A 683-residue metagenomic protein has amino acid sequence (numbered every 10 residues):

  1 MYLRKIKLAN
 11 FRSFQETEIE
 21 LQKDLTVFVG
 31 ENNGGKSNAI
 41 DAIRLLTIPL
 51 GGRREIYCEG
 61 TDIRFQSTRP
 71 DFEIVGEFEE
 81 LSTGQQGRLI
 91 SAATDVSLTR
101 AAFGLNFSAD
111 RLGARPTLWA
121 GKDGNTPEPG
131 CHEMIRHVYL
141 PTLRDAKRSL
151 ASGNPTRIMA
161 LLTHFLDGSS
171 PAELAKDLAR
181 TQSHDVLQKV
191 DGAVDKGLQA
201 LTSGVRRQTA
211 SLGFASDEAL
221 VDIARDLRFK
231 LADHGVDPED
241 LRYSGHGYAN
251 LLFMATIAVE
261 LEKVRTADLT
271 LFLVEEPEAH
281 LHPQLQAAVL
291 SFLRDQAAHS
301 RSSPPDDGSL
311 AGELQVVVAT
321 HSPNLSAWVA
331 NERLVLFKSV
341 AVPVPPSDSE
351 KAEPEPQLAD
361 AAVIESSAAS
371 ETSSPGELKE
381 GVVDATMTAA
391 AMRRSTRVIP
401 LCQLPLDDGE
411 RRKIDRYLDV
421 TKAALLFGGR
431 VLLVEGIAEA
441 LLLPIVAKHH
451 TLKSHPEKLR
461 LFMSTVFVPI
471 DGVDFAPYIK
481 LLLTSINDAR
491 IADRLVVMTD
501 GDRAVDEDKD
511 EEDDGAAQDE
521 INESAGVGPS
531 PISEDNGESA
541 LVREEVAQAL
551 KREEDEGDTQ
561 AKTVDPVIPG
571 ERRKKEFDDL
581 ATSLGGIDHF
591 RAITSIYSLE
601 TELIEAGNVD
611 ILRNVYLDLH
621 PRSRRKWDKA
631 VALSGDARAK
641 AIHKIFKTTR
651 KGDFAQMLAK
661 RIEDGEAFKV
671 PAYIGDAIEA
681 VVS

Functional and structural regions predicted by a protein language model:
M1-I48, K230-T421, E663-G675, E679-S683: Switch/communication elements of ASCE P-loop NTPase nucleotide-binding domains
I40-V96: Conserved P-loop NTP-binding catalytic core
I48-D71, A267, H299-G312, K338 (+4 more regions): Flexible phosphate/Mg2+-sensing switch loops adjacent to catalytic phosphate-binding sites
S82-E173: Electropositive, glycine-dotted interaction segments that contact anionic polymers or phosphate-rich ligands
S149-S152, M159-V274, D295, R301-P304 (+1 more regions): Extended helical coiled-coil dimerization/tether regions that scaffold and oligomerize large DNA-maintenance assemblies
K422, F427-K509: Conserved helicase/translocase motor-coupling segment
V496-H643: Activity-critical C-terminal alpha-helical subdomain
N608, V615-D618, W627-S683: Terminal low-complexity/disordered tails
